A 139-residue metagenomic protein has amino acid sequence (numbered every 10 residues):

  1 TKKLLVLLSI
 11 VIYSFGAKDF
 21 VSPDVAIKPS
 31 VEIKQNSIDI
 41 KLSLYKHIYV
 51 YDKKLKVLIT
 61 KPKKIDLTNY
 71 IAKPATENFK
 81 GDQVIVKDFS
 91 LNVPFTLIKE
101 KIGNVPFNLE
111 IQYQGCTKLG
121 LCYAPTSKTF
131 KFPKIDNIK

Functional and structural regions predicted by a protein language model:
T1-K2, K139: N-terminal hydrophobic targeting signals that begin at the initiator methionine
K3-Y13: Sec-dependent N-terminal signal peptides
S14-K139: Structural recognition of alpha-helix starts/caps
